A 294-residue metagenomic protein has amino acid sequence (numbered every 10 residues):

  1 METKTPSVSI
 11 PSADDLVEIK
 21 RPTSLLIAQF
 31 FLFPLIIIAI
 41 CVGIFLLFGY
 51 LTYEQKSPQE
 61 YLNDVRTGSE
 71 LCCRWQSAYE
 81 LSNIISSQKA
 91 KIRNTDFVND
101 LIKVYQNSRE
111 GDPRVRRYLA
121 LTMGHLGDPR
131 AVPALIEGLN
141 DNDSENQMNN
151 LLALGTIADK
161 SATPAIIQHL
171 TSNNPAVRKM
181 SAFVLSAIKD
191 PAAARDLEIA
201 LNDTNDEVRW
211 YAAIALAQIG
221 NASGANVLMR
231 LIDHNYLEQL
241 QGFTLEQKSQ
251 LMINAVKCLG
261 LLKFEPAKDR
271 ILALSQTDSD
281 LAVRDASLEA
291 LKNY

Functional and structural regions predicted by a protein language model:
M1-K20: N-terminal intrinsically disordered, acidic low-complexity segments at the extreme N-terminus
K20-F31: Short, low-complexity patches enriched in S/T/P/G
Q29-Y50: Hydrophobic membrane-insertion alpha-helices, especially the h-region of bacterial N-terminal signal peptides
I44-Y53, C72-A90, P113-D128, E137 (+7 more regions): Structural detector for internal amphipathic alpha-helices that build alpha-solenoid repeat scaffolds
L51-V65, S87-S108, D128-N140, D159-T171 (+3 more regions): Amphipathic alpha-helical scaffolding segments comprising HEAT/armadillo-like alpha-solenoid repeats
S69-E70, R109-D112, N142-D143, N173-N174 (+4 more regions): Short inter-helical turns and helix N-cap capping residues of alpha-solenoid HEAT/ARM repeat scaffolds
V104-N107, Q147, A282-V283: Short, mixed-charge aromatic SLiMs
A273-E289: C-terminal/domain-terminus segments
